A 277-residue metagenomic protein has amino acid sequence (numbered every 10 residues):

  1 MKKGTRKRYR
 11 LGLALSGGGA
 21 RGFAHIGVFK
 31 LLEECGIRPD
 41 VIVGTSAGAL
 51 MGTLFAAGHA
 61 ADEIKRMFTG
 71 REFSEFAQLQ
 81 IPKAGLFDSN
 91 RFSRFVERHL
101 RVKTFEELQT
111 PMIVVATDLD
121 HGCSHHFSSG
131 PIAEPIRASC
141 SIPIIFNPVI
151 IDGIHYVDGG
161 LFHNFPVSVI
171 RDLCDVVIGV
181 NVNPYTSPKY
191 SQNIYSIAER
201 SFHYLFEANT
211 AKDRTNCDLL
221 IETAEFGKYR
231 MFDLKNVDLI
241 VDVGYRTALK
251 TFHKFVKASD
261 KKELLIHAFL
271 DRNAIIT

Functional and structural regions predicted by a protein language model:
M1-T45, T53-T277: Patatin-like phospholipase
